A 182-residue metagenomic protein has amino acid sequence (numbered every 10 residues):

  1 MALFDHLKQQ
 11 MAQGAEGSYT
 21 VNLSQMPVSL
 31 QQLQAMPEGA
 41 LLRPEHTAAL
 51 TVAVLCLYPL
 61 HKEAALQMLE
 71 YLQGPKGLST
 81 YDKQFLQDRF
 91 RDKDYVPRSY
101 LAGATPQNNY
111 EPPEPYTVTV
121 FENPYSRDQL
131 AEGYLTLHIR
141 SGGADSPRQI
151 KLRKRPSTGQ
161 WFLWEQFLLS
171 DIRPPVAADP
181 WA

Functional and structural regions predicted by a protein language model:
M1-K8: Amphipathic, hydrophobic N-terminal targeting peptides for secretion and organelle import
A2, R140-W181: Short beta-strand edge/turn micro-motifs at domain boundaries
Q10-A104: Core segments of small alpha/beta cavity-forming domains
P27, P37, P59, P75 (+7 more regions): Proline-rich intrinsically disordered, low-complexity coils
L50-C56, T117-T119, T136-H138, Q149-K151 (+1 more regions): Ordered hydrophobic segments in well-structured contexts
H61-A64, M68, G103, P113-E114 (+4 more regions): Generic detector of ordered, mature protein regions
K83-G143: Surface-exposed, charged secondary-structure patches
